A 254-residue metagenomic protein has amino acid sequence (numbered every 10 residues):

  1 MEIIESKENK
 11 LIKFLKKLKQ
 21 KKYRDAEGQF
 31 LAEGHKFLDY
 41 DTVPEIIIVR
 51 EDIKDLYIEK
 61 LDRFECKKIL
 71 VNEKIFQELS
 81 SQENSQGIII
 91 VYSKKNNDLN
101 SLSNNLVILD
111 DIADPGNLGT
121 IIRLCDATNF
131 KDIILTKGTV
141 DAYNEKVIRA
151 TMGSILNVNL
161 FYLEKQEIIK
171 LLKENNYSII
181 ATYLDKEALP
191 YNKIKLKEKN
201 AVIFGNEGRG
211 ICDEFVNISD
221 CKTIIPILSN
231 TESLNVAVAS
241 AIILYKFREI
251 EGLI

Functional and structural regions predicted by a protein language model:
M1-D55, T139-V140: Boundary-proximal intrinsically disordered activation/regulatory segments immediately upstream of a helical core
I3-S6, K68-N72, N159-Q166: Short acidic-hydrophobic, aromatic-tinged amphipathic segments that line or gate anion-handling sites
D55-F64, F215: Short, aromatic/basic amphipathic alpha-helical patches
K68-Y92: Glycine/small-residue-rich loop that forms an oxyanion/phosphate-binding "nest" at active or ligand-binding sites
V71-N72, D110, T136-K137, N159 (+1 more regions): Short beta->alpha connector loops at strand-helix junctions that form conserved, small/polar/Pro-enriched
G87-I90, A127-T128, V147-G153, D213-I254: Structured adenosyl-cofactor binding patch, chiefly the S-adenosyl-L-methionine
L99-E187: RNA substrate-binding interface of SAM-dependent RNA methyltransferases
A181-T231: Active-site/ligand-binding-proximal alpha/beta "capping" segment
